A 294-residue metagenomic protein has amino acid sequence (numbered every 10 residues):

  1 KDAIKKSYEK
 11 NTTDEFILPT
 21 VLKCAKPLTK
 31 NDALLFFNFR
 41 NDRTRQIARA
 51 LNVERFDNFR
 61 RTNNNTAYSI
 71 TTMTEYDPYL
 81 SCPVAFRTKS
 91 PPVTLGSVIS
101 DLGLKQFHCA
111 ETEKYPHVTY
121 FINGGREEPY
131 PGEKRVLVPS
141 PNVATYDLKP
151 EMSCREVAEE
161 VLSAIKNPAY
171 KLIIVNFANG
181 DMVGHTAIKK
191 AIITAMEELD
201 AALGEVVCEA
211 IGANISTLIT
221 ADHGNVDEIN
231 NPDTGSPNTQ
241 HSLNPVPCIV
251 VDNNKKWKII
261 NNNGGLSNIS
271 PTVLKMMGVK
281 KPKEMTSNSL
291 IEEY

Functional and structural regions predicted by a protein language model:
K1-Y294: Feature captures the catalytic ectodomains and active-site-proximal regions of enzymes that hydrolyze or transfer
